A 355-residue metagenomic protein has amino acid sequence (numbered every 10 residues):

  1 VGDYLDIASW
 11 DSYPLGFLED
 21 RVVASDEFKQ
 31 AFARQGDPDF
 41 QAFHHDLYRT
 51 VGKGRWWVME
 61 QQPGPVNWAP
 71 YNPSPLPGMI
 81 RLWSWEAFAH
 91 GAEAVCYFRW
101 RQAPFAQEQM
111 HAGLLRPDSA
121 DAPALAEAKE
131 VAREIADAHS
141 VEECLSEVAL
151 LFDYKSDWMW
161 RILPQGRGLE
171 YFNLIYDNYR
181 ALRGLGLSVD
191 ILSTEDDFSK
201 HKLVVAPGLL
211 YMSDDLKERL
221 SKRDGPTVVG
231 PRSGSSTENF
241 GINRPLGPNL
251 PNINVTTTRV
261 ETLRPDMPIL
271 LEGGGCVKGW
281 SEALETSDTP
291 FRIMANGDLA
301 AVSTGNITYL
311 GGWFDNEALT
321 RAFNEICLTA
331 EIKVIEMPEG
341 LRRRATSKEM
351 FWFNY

Functional and structural regions predicted by a protein language model:
V1-F172, Y176, N239, V255-G273 (+3 more regions): Hydrophobic targeting/anchoring helices
I7, K202-L203, P226: Structural motif
A33-D37, N72-P73, A181-L187, V205-L210 (+1 more regions): Short, flexible loop segments at the rims of nucleotide/cofactor-binding pockets, characterized by
L47, E86, A181, R219-K222 (+1 more regions): Alpha-helical scaffold elements within enzyme catalytic domains, especially in hydrolases
W56, V95, V189, T227 (+1 more regions): Hydrophobic anchor at the start of a short beta-strand that flanks the dinucleotide cofactor-binding loop
L76, P207-Y355: A conserved amphipathic helix/loop scaffold that creates a polar/acidic microenvironment used either to coordinate
A87, V148, V189, V204 (+2 more regions): Hydrophobic, well-ordered secondary-structure elements that form the walls of internal hydrophobic environments
N178-S199: A short, well-structured beta->alpha microelement
